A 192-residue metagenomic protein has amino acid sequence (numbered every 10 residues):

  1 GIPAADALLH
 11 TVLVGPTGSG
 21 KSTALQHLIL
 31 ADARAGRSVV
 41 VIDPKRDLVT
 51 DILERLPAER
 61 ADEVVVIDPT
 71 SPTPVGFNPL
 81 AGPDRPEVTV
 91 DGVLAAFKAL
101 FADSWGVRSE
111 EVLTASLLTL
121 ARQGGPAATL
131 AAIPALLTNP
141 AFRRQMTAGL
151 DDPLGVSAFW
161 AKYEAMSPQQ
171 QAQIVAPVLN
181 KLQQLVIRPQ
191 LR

Functional and structural regions predicted by a protein language model:
G1-L8, A33: Phosphate-binding P-loop
L13: Hydrophobic anchor at the beta1->P-loop junction of P-loop NTPases
P16-S19, A24-R192: P-loop NTPase motor domains
